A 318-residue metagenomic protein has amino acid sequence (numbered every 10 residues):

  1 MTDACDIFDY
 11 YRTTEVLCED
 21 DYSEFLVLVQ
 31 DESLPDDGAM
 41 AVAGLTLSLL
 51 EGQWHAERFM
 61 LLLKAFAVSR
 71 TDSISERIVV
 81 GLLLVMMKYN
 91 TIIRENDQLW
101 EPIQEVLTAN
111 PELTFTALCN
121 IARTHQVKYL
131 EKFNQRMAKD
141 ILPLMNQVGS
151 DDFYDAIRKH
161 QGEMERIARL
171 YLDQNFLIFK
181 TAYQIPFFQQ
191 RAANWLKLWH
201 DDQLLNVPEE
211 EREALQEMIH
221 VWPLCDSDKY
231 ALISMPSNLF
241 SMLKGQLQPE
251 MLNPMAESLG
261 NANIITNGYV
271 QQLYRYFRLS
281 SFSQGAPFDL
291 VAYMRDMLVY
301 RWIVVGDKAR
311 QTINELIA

Functional and structural regions predicted by a protein language model:
T2, A39-M40, E76: Alpha-solenoid HEAT/ARM repeat scaffold
D3, N96-D97, E105-D155, K159 (+3 more regions): Extended alpha-helical scaffold segments
R12-Y22, L50-F59: Helix-turn-helix repeat elements of alpha-solenoid scaffolds
Y22-V27, R58-K64, I93-T108, R136-D140: Alpha-helical repeat scaffolds
Q30-A43: HEAT-repeat alpha-solenoid elements in large eukaryotic scaffold proteins
A41-E51, V80-V85: Structural detector for internal amphipathic alpha-helices that build alpha-solenoid repeat scaffolds
S69-S73: Short inter-helical turns and helix N-cap capping residues of alpha-solenoid HEAT/ARM repeat scaffolds
I219-A318: Alpha-solenoid helical-repeat scaffolds
